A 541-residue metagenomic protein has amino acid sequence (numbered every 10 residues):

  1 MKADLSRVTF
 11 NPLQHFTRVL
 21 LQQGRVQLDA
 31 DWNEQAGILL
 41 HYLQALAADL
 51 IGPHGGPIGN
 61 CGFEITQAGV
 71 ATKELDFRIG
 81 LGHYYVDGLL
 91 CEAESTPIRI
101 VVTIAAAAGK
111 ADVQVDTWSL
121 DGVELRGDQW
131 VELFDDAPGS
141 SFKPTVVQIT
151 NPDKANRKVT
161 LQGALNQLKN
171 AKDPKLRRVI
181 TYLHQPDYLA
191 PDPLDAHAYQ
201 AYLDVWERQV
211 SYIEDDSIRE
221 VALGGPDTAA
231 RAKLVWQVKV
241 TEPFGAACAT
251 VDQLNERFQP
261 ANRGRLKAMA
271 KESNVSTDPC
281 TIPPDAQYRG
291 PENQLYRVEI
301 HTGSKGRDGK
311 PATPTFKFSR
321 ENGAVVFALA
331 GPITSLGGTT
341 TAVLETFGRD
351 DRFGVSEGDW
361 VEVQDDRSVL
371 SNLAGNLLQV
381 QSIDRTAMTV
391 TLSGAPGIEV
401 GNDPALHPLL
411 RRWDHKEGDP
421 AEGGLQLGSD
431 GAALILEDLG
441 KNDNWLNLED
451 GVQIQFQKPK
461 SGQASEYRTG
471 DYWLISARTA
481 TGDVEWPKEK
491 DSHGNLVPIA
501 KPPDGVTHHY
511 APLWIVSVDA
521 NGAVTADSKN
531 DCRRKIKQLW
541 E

Functional and structural regions predicted by a protein language model:
M1-E541: Subunit-assembly interface segments of extracellular/virion macromolecular structures
